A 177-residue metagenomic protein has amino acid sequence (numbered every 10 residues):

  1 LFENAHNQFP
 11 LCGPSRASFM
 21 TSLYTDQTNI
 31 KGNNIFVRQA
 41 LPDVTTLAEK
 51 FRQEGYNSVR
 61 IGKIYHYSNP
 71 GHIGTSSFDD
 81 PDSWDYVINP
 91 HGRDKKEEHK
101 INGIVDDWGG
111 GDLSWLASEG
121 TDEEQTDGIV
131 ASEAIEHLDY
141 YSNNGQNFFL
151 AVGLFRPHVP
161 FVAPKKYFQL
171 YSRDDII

Functional and structural regions predicted by a protein language model:
L1, F19-T21, F51, F148-L154: Beta-strand elements within well-structured catalytic alpha/beta cores of enzymes that handle phosphate/sulfate esters
L1-R16, S22-L23, Q27-T28, G55-S58 (+1 more regions): Short, structured active-site-proximal loop/turn typified by the sulfatase FGly-forming signature C/S-X-P-X-R
A5, A17, V44-T45, E124-A131: Conserved glycosyltransferase catalytic-site signature
H6, I61-K63, V152-L154: Glycine-rich, histidine-containing beta strand-loop boundary motifs that form or position
L11-S15, N29, R60, H66-G74 (+3 more regions): Short catalytic/ligand-binding loop motif for oxyanion handling, primarily in non-cytosolic enzymes, centered on
C12, R52-Q53, S142-G145: Extracellular/periplasmic catalytic domains that process cell-envelope and extracellular macromolecules
T21-E123: Catalytic-site neighborhoods of secreted/periplasmic enzymes that process anionic sulfate/phosphate groups
N89-I177: Active-site-proximal cap/lid insertion segments
